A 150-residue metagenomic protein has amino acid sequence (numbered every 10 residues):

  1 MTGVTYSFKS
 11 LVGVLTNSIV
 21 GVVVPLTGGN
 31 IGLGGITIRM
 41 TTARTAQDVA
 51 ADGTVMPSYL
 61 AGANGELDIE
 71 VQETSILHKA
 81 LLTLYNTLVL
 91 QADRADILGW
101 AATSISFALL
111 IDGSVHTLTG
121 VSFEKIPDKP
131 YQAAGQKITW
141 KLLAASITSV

Functional and structural regions predicted by a protein language model:
M1-I76, G113-K141, S149: Solvent-exposed edge beta-strands and adjacent loop segments that serve as assembly or binding interfaces
I76-L82: Short, conserved charged micro-motifs
T83-T117: Short, acidic/charged, Gly/Pro-enriched secondary-structure junctions
